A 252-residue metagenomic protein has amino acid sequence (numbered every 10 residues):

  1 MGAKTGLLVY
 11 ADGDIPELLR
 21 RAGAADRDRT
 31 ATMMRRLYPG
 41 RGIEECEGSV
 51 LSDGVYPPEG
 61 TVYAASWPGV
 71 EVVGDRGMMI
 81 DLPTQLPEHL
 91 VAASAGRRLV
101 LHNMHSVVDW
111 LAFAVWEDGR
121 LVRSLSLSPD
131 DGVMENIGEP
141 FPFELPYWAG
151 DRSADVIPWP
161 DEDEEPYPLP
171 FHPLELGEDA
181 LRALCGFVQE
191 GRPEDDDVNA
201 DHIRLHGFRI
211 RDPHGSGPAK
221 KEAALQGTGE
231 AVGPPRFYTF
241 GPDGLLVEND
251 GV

Functional and structural regions predicted by a protein language model:
M1-M33, V247-V252: Short, extreme N-terminal segment that most often corresponds to the first beta-strand
A11-G13, D75-R76, F208: Structured loops at beta-to-helix junctions and adjacent beta-edge loops in soluble globular domains
D14-P16, M79, D130-D131: Short loop/turn segments at secondary-structure transitions that flank enzyme active sites
P16-R20, A31, R35, P87-V91 (+3 more regions): Generic detector of well-ordered alpha-helical segments enriched in charged/polar residues, highlighting helical
R20, A24, P39, A95 (+2 more regions): Generic surface-pattern signal
D28-S126: Short, intrinsically disordered low-complexity segments
N103-M104, W110, D118-V252: Long, compositionally biased intrinsically disordered terminal regions
